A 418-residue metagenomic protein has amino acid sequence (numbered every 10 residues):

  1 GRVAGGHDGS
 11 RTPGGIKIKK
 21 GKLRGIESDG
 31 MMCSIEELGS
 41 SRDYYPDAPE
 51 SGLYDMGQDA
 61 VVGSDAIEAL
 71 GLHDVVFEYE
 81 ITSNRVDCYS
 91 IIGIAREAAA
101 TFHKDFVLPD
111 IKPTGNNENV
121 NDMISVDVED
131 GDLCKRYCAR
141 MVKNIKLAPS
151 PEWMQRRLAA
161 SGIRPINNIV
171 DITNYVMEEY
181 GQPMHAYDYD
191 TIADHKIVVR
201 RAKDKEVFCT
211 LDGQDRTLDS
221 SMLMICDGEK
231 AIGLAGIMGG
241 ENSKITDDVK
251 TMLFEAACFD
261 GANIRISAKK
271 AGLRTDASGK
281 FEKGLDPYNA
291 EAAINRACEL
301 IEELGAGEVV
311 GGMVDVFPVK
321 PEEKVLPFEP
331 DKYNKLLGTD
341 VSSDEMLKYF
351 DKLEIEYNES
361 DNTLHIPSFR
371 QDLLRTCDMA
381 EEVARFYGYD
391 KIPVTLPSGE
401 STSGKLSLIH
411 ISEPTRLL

Functional and structural regions predicted by a protein language model:
G1-L408, S412: RNA/tRNA-interacting regions in translation and RNA-turnover enzymes
E413-L418: Short "domain-exit" segments at the C-terminal end of structured domains
